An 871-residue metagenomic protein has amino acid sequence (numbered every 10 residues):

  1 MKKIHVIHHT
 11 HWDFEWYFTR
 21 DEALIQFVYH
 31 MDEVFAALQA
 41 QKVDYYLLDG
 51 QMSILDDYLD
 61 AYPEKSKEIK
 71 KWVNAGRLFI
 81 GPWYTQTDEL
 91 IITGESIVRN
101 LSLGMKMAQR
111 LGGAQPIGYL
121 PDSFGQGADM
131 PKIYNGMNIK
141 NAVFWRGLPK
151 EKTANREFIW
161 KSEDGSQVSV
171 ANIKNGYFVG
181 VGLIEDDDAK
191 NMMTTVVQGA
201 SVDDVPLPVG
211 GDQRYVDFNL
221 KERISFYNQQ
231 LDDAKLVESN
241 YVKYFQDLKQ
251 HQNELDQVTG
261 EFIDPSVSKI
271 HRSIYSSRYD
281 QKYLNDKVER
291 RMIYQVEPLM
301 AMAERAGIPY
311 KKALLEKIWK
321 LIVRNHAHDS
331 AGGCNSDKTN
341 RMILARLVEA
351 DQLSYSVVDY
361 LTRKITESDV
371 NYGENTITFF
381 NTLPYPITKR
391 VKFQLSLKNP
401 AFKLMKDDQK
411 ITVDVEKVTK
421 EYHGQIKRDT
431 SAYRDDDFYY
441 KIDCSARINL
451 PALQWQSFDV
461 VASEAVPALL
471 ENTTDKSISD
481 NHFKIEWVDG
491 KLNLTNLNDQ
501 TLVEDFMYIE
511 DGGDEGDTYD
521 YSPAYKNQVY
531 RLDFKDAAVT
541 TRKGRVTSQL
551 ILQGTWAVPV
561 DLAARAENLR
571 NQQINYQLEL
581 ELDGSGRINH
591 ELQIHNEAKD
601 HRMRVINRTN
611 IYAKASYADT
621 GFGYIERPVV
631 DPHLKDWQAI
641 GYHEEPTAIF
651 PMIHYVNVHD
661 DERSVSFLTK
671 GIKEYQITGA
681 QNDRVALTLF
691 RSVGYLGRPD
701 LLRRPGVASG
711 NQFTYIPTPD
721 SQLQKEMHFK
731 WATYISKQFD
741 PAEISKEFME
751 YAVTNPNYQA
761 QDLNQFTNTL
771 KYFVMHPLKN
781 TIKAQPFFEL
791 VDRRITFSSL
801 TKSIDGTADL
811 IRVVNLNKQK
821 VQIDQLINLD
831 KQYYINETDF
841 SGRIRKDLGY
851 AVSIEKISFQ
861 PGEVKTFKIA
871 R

Functional and structural regions predicted by a protein language model:
M1-E95, R99, M107-Q109, G136-I139 (+2 more regions): N-terminal catalytic cores of secreted or lumenal carbohydrate-active enzymes
M1-Q41, Y45, G180-K243, R324 (+1 more regions): Terminal accessory/targeting
H8, L47-D57, A61, N135 (+7 more regions): C-terminal domain-boundary segment and adjacent tail
H9, G104, Y134, N240 (+2 more regions): Conserved, mostly hydrophobic/aromatic
F35-L38, S225-L236, F245-R871: Terminal accessory/anchoring regions of large secretory-pathway or extracellular enzymes
V73, G127-G180: Surface-exposed loop and adjacent secondary-structure segments within mature catalytic domains
D88-M107, N175-V197: Alpha-helical scaffold elements lining the catalytic groove of polysaccharide deacetylases
V98-G136, N191-P206: CE4/NodB-like, metal-dependent polysaccharide N-deacetylase domain that modifies extracellular/periplasmic N-acetylated
